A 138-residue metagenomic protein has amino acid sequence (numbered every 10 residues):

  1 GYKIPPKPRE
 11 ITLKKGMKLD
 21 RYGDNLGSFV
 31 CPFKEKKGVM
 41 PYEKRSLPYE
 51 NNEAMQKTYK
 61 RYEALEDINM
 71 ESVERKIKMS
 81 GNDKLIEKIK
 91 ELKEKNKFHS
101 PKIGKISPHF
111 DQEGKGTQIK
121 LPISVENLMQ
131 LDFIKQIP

Functional and structural regions predicted by a protein language model:
G1-P138: Catalytic toxin/effector domains delivered as secreted proteins or via bacterial secretion systems
